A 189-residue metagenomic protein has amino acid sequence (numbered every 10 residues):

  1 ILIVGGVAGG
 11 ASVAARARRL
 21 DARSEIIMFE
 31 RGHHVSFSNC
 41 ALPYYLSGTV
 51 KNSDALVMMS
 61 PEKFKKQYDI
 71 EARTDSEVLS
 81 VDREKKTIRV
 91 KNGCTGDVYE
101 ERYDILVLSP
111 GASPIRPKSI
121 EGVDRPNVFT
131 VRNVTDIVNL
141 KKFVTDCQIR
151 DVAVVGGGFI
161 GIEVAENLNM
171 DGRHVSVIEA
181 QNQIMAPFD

Functional and structural regions predicted by a protein language model:
I1-L2, E62-A153, H174-S176: FAD-binding core/adjacent interface of flavoenzyme oxidoreductases
I1-R73, A165-F188: Beta1-alpha1 glycine-rich phosphate/pyrophosphate-binding loop at the start of Rossmann-like nucleotide-binding domains
G5-A8, R132-N133, G156-G158: Glycine-rich Rossmann-fold phosphate-binding loop(s) that bind the pyrophosphate of adenine dinucleotide cofactors
G10-A11, I137, G161-I162: Short, well-ordered alpha-helical microsegments
F37, R116-P117, I162-E163: Glycine/Thr-rich phosphate-binding loops of Rossmann-like dinucleotide-binding domains
D75, G157, D189: ATP/adenylate-binding site constellation spanning eukaryotic-like Ser/Thr protein kinases, ABC-transporter
F129, G157, M185: Glycine- and other small-residue-rich loops at beta-strand/loop junctions that grip anionic moieties
G158-I160, D171: Hydrophobic, well-structured modules enriched for small/aliphatic residues and gly/pro motifs, marking either
